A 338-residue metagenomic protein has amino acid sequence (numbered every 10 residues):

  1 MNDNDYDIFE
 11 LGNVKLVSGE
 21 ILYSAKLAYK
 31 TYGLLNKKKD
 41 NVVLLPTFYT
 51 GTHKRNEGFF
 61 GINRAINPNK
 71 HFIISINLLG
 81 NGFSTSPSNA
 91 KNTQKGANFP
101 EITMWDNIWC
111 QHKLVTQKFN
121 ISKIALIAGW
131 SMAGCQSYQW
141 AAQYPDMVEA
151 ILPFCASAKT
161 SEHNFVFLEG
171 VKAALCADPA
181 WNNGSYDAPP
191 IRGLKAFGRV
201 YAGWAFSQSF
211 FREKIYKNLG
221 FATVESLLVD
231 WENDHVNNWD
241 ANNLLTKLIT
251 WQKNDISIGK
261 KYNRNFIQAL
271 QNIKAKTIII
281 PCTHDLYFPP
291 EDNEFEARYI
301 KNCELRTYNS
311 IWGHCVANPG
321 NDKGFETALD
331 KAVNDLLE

Functional and structural regions predicted by a protein language model:
L22, T50-C135, A142, D146-L168 (+1 more regions): Gly/Pro-rich cap/lid or specificity-loop segments adjacent to the active site
L22-L34: A short loop-to-beta-strand scaffold at the N-terminal edge of the catalytic core in hydrolase folds
K39-Y49: Short beta-strand element of the alpha/beta-hydrolase
V148, P153-D234: Alpha/beta-hydrolase-fold enzymes
W251-D255, T283-F288: Acidic catalytic loop of the alpha/beta-hydrolase fold
K260-F266, A275, L286-R298: Short alpha-helix in the alpha/beta-hydrolase fold that links the catalytic acid
I273, I279-P281: Short beta-strand/loop motif that positions the catalytic acidic residue of the alpha/beta-hydrolase fold
E294-R298, N302-E338: Catalytic active-site module of serine/aspartate enzymes centered on a nucleophile-bearing elbow/loop
